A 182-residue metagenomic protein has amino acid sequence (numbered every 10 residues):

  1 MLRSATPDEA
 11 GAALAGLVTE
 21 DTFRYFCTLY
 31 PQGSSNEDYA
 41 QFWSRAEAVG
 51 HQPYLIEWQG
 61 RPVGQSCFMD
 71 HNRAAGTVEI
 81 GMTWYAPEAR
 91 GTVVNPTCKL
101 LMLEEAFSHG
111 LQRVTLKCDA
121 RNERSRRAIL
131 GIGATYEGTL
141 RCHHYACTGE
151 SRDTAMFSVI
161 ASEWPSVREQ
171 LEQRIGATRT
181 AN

Functional and structural regions predicted by a protein language model:
M1-T92, E105, H109, T148-N182: GNAT-family acyltransferases
E79, R113, R124: Amphipathic alpha-helical recognition patches that constitute DNA-binding helices
R90-V94, K117, R121: Conserved aromatic-histidine-acidic binding/catalytic patches
G91-E104, R127: Conserved acetyl-CoA-binding loop-helix of GNAT-fold acetyltransferases
S108-K117: Conserved GNAT acetyl-CoA-binding A-motif
K117, T135-E150: Conserved catalytic-core motifs of GNAT/GCN5-like acyltransferases
R121-N122, H143-H144, S162-W164: Short Gly/Pro-enriched loop/turn and capping motifs at secondary-structure junctions
N122-G138: Conserved active-site alpha-helix within GNAT-family acetyltransferase domains
